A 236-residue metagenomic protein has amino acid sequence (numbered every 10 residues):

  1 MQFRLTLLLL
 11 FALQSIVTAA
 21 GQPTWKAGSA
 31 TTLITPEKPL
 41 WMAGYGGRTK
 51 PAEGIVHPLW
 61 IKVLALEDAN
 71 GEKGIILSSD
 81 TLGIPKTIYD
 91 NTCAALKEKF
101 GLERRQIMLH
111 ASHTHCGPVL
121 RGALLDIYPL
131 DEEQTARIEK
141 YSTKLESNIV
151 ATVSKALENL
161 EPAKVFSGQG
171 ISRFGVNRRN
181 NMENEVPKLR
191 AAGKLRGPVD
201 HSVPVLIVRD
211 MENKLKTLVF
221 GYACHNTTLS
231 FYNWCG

Functional and structural regions predicted by a protein language model:
M1-L5: Positively charged n-region of N-terminal signal peptides that target proteins for export
T6-S15: Bacterial N-terminal signal peptides
I16-G21: Sec/Tat signal peptide C-region and signal peptidase I cleavage site
Q22-H110, T114-G236: Conserved beta-alpha junction segments in alpha/beta enzyme cores
